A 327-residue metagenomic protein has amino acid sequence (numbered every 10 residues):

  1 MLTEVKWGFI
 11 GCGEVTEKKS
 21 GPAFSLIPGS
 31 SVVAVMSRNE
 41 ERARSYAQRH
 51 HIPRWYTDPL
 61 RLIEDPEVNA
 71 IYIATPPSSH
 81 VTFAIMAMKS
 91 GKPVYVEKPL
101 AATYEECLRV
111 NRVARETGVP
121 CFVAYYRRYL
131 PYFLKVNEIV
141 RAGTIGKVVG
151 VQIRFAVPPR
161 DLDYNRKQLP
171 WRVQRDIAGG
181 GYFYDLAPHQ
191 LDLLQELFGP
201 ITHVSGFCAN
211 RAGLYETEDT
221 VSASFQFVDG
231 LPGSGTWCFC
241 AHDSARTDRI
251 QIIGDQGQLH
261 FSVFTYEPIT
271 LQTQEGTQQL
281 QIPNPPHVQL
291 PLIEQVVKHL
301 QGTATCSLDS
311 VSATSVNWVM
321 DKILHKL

Functional and structural regions predicted by a protein language model:
M1-E4, S30, A70-Y72, E116 (+1 more regions): C-terminal helix-rich "cap/oligomerization" subdomain common to oxidoreductases
M1-H50: N-terminal Rossmann-like dinucleotide-binding module
T16, Y56, V96, C121-V123 (+2 more regions): Hydrophobic residues in well-ordered beta-strands that form the structural core
R38, Q281-E294: Active-site loop of classical SDR/Rossmann-like NAD(P)-dependent oxidoreductases, centered on the catalytic Tyr-X3-Lys
N39, H50-V113: Beta-loop-alpha module in the N-terminal Rossmann-like domain of NAD(P)-dependent dehydrogenases, especially those
R109-R127, K147-V149: Rossmann-fold dehydrogenase core element
R127-F207, R211-L214: Predominantly a Rossmann-like dinucleotide-binding segment in NAD(P)-dependent oxidoreductases
D185, L191-Y266, I293-A304: Contiguous beta-strand/loop segments that form the cofactor/metal-binding neighborhood of enzyme cores
